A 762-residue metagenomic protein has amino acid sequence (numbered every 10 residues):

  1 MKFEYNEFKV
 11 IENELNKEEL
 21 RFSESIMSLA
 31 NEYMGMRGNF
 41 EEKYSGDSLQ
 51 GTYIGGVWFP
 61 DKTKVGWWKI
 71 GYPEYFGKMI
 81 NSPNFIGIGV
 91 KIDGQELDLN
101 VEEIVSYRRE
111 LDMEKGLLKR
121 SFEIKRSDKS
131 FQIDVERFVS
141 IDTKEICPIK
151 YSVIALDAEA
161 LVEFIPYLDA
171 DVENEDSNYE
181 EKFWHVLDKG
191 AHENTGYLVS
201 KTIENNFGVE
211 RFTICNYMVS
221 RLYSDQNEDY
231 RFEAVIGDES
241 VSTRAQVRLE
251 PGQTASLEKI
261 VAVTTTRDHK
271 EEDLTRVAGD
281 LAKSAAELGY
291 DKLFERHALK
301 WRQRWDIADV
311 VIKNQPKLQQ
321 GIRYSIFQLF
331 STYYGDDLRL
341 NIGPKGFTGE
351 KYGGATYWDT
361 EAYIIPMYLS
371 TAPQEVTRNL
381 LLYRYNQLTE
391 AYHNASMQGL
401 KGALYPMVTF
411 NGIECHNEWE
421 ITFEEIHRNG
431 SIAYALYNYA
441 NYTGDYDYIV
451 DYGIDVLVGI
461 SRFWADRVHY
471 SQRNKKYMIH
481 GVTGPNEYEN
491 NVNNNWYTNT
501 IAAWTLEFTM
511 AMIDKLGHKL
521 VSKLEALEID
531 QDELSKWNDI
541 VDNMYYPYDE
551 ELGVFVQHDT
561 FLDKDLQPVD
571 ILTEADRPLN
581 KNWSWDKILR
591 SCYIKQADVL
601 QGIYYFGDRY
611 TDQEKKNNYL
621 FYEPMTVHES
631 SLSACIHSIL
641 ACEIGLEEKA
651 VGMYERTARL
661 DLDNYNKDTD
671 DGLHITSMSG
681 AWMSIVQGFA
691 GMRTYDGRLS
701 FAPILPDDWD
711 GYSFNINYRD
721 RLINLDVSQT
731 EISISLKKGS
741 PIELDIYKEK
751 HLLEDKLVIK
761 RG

Functional and structural regions predicted by a protein language model:
M1-Y352, W583-K587: Acidic/polar, glycine-enriched structural segments that form the non-catalytic walls/loops of the carbohydrate-binding
S23-Y53, W58, D359, Y363 (+9 more regions): C-terminal capping/lid segments that line or modulate ligand- or cofactor-binding pockets
E74-R126, D612, K616, E623-P624 (+1 more regions): Non-catalytic C-terminal accessory modules of carbohydrate-active enzymes
S152, R323-F330, E350-G354, W358-L369 (+6 more regions): Contiguous, well-ordered alpha-helical segments that form the cores/surfaces of helical PPI scaffolds
Y324-S331, Y383-E390, D455-R467, W504 (+3 more regions): Alpha-helical scaffold segments in carbohydrate-active enzymes
Y333-T348, Q374-Y434, A440, D447-I449 (+4 more regions): Helix-terminus loop motifs that line ligand-binding clefts
T348-T356, A403-D451, G459-D539: The feature captures the catalytic groove of carbohydrate-active enzymes
T356-A362, P366-Y385, E507, A511-D514 (+1 more regions): Active-site core of glycosidic bond-cleaving carbohydrate-active enzymes
